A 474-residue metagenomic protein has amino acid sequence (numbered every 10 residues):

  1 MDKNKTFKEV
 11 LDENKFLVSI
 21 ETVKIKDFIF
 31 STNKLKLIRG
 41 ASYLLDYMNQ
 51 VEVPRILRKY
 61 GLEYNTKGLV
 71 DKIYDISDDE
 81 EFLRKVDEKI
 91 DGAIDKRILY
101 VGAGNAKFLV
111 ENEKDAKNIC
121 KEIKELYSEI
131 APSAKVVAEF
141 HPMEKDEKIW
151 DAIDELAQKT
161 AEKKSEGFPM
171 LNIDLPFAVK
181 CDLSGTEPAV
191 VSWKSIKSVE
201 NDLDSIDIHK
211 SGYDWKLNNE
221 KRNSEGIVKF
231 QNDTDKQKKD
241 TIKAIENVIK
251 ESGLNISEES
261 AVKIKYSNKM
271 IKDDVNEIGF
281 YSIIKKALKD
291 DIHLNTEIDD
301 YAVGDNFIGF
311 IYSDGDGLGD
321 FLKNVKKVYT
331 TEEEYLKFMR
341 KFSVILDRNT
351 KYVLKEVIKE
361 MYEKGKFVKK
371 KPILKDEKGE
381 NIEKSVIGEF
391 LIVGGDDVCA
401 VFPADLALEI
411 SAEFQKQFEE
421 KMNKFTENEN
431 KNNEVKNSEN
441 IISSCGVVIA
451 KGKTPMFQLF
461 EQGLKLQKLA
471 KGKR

Functional and structural regions predicted by a protein language model:
M1-R474: Regulatory and interdomain segments flanking nucleotide-handling catalytic cores in signaling/defense enzymes
